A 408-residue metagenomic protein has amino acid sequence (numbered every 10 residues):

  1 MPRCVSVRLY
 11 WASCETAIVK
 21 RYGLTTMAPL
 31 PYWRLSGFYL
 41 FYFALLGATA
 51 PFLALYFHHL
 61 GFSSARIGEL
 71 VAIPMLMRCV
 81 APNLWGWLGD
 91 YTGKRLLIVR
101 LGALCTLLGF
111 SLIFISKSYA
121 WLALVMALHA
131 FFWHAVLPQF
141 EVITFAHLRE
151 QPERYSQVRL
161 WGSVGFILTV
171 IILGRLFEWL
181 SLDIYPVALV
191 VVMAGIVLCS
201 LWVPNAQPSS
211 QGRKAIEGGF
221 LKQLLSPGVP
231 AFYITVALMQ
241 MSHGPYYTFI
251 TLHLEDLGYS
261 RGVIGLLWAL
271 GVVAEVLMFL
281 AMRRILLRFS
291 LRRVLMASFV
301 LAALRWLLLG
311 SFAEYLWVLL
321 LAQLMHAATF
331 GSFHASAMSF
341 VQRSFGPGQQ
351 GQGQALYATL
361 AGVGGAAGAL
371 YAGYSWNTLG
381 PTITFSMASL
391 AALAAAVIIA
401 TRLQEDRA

Functional and structural regions predicted by a protein language model:
Y22-P29, V203-V236: Juxtamembrane intracellular "pre-TM" segments in multi-pass secondary transporters
A28-M75, V229-L267: Helix-loop boundary and gating motifs at the non-cytosolic
L40, G109, Y119-V136, A237 (+1 more regions): Hydrophobic core of transmembrane alpha-helices in multi-pass small-molecule transporters, especially MFS/SLC-type
F57-H58, L88-G89, L160, R175-L180 (+3 more regions): Interfacial helix-cap and linker-helix signal at transmembrane-aqueous boundaries of multi-pass secondary transporters
S64-A65, R149-W161, R261, F345-Y357: Loop-to-transmembrane helix entry/capping segments in MFS-fold secondary transporters and related SLC/MFSD carriers
L97-S111, R293-L308: Structural signature of the two symmetry-related core transmembrane helices
A127-W161: Cytoplasmic helix-loop-helix junction between adjacent transmembrane helices in 12-TM secondary transporters
Y185-L201, I383-T401: Symmetry-related core transmembrane helices of the 12-TM Major Facilitator Superfamily/SLC fold
